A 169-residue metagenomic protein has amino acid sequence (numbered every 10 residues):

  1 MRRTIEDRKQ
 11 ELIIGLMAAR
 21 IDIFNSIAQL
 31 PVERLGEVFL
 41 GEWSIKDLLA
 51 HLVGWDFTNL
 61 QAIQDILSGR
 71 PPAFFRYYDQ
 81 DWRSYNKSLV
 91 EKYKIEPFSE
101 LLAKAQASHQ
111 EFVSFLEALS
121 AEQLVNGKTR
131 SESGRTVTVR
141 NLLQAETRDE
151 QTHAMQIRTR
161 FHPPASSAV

Functional and structural regions predicted by a protein language model:
M1-R8: Extended low-complexity intrinsically disordered regions
R2, I14-M17, L35-S84, L124-V169: Short, contiguous alpha-helical
D7, I13-F39: An N-terminal domain-cap segment
D7, L30, W43, Y93-E96 (+2 more regions): Short coil/turn linker and secondary-structure boundary residues
R8-Q10, E96-L102, L142-L143: Active-site rim elements
G15, R83-V125: Acidic/histidine-rich alpha-helical segments that form the ligand environment of transition-metal centers
L16, R20-D22, Q29, S88-F98 (+2 more regions): Small-residue-biased structural context
R20-A28, F57-Q64, Q106-S120, Q151-R158: Structural signal for well-ordered, non-membrane alpha-helices
